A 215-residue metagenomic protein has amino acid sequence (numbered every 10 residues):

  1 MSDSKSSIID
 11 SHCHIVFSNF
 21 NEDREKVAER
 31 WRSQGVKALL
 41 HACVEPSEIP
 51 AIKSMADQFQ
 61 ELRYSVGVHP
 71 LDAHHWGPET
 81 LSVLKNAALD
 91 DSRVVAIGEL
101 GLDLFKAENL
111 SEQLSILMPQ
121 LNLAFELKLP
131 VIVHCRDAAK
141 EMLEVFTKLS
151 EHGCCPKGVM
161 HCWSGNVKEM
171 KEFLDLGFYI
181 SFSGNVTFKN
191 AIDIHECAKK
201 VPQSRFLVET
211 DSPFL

Functional and structural regions predicted by a protein language model:
M1-L215: Mid-domain alpha/beta scaffold segments of enzyme catalytic cores
